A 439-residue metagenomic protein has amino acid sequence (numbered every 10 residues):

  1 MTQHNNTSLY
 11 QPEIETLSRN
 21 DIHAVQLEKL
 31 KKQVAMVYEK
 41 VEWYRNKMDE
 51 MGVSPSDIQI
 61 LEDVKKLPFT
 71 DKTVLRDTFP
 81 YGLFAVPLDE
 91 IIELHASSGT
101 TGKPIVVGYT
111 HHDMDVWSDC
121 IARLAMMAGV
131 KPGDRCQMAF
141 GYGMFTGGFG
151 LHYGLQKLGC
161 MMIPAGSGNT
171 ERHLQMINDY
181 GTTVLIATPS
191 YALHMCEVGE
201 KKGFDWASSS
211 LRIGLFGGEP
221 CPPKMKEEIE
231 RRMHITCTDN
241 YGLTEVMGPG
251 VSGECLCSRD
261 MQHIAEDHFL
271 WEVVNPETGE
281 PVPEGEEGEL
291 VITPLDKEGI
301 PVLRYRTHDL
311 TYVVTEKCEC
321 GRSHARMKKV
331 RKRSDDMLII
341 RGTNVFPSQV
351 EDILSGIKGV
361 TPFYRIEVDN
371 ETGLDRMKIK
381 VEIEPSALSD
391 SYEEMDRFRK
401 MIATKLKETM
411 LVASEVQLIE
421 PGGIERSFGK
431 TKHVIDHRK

Functional and structural regions predicted by a protein language model:
M1-A96, G102-D119, M126-M127, G373-V381 (+4 more regions): Nucleotide 5′-phosphate-binding alpha/beta core
T2-E13, T70-T238, V246, G250-L256 (+5 more regions): Active-site phosphate/ATP/adenylate-binding loop shared across adenylate-forming ligases
I14, H263, K329-R333: Short, flexible turn/loop "capping" segments at secondary-structure junctions
E28, Y180, S209, Y305 (+1 more regions): Structured loop/turn residues at beta-strand edges in well-structured enzyme cores
W43, V53, V130, F204 (+2 more regions): Helix N-cap/coil-helix junction residues
L185, L295-M410, G429: AMP-binding/adenylate-forming catalytic core of the ANL superfamily
R212, C221-K317: Conserved AMP-binding/adenylate-forming
G218, G242, G342: Active-site glycine-centered loops adjacent to acidic/histidine catalytic or metal-binding residues that shape
